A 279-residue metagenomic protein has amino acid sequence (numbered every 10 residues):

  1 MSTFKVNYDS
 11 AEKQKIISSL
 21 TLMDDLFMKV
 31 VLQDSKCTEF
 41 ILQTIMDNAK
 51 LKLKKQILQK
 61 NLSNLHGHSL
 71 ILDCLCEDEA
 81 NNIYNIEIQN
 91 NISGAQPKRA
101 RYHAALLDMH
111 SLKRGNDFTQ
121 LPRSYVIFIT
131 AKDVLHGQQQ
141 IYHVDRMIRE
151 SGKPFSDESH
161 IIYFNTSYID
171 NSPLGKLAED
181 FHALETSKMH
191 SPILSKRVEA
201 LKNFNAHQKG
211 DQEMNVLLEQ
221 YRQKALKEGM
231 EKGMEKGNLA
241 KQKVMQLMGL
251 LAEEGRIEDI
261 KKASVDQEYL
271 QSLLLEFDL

Functional and structural regions predicted by a protein language model:
S2-S18, L22, L26, I45 (+4 more regions): Short, charged alpha-helical interaction segments and adjacent helix-coil junctions
L20-K55: Acidic-basic catalytic patches of nuclease active cores, encompassing PD-(D/E)XK and other metal-cofactor nuclease
L22, K29-D34, N64, Q120 (+2 more regions): Generic structural "secondary-structure junction" signal
K36, L53, S69-I71, Q223 (+1 more regions): Intrinsic structural disorder/low-complexity segments
C37, N48-K52, D133-G137, E254-E258: Short helix-capping/linker segments at secondary-structure and domain boundaries
L51-L65: A short acidic/basic microdomain associated with nuclease active sites
N64-I71, L75-A206: Zn2+-dependent peptidoglycan hydrolase active-site motif and core
